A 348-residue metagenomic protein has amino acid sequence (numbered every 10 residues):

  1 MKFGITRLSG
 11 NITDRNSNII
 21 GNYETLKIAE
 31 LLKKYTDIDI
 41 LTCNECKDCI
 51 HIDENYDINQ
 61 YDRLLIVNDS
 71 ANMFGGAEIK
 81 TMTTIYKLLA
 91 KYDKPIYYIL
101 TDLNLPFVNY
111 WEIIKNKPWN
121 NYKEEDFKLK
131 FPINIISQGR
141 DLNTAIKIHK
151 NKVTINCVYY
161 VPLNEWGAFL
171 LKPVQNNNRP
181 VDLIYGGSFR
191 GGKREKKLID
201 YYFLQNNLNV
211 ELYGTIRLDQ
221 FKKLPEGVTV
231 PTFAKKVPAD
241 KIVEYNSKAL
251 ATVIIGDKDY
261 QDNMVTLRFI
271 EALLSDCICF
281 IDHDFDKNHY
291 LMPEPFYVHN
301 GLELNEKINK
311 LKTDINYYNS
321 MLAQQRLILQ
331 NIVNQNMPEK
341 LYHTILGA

Functional and structural regions predicted by a protein language model:
K2-N55, N68-I85, L100-P293, Y297: Nucleotide-sugar donor-binding catalytic core of glycosyltransferases
H51-N59, K310-L311: Short amphipathic alpha-helix with an adjacent loop that forms part of the alpha/beta core around
N55-D57, Y245, K307, T344: CheY-like receiver
L88-K91: Acidic (Asp/Glu)-rich catalytic clusters
K94-Y97: Short beta-strand/loop segments at the ligand-binding rim of alpha/beta enzyme cores
L142-H149, E306-K310, K340: C-terminal helix of von Willebrand factor
E294-L302, K310-I315: Conserved acidic donor-binding segment of nucleotide-sugar-dependent glycosyltransferases
K312-G347: A charged, aromatic-enriched C-terminal amphipathic alpha-helix characteristic of glycosyltransferases across folds
